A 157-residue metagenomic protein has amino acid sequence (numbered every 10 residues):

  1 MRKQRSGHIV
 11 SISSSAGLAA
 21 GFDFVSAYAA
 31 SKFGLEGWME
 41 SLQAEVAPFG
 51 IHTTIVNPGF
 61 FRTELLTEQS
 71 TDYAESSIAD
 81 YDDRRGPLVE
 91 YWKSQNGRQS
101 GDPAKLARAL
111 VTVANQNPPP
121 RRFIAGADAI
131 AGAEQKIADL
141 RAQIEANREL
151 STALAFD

Functional and structural regions predicted by a protein language model:
M1-R5, A19: A short helix-coil junction within the Rossmann-fold of NAD(P)-dependent oxidoreductases
S11: Rossmann-fold scaffold of SDR-type NAD(P)-dependent oxidoreductases
S14: Residue(s) in the substrate-gating loop at a strand-loop-helix junction that position the organic substrate next
A19-A20, S41-I51: Active-site-adjacent segment of SDR/Rossmann-fold oxidoreductases
Y28: Catalytic tyrosine of NAD(P)H-dependent dehydrogenase/reductases that use a Tyr as the general acid/base
S31: Active-site helix of classical SDR
P48-P119: SDR active-site lid
A109, R122-G132: Short-chain dehydrogenase/reductase
